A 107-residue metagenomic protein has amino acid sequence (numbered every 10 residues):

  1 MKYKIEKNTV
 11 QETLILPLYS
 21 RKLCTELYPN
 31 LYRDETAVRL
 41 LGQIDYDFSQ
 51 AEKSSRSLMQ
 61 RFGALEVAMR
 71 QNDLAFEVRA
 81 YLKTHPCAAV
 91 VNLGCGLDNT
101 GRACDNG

Functional and structural regions predicted by a protein language model:
M1-V91, C95-G107: Rossmann-like AdoMet
